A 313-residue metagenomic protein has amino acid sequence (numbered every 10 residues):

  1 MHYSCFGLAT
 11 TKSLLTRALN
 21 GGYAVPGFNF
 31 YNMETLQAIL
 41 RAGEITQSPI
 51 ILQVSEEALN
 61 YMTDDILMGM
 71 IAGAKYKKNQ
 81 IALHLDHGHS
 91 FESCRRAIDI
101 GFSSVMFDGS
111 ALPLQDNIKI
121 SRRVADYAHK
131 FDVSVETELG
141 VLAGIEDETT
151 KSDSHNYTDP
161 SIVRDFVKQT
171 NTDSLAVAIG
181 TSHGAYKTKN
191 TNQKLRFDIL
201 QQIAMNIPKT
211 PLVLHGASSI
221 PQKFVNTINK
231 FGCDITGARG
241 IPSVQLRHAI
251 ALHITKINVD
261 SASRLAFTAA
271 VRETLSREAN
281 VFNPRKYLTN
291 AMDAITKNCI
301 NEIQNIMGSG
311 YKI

Functional and structural regions predicted by a protein language model:
H2-P26, V281-K286: Generic N-terminal amphipathic, Lys/Arg-enriched alpha-helix
C5, A111, N190, T289 (+1 more regions): Charge-dense, low-complexity intrinsically disordered segments
A9-N20, Y31-Q53, E57, D65-A82 (+9 more regions): Alpha/beta enzyme core
G27-N29, A82, K256: Short aromatic/hydrophobic contact patches that present stacked aromatics for nucleic-acid/ligand binding
M62: Glycan-recognition/cleft segments
F231-I235, R239, L252-A269, E273 (+1 more regions): A post-motif C-terminal structural segment
A270-I313: Extended, intrinsically disordered, low-complexity segments
